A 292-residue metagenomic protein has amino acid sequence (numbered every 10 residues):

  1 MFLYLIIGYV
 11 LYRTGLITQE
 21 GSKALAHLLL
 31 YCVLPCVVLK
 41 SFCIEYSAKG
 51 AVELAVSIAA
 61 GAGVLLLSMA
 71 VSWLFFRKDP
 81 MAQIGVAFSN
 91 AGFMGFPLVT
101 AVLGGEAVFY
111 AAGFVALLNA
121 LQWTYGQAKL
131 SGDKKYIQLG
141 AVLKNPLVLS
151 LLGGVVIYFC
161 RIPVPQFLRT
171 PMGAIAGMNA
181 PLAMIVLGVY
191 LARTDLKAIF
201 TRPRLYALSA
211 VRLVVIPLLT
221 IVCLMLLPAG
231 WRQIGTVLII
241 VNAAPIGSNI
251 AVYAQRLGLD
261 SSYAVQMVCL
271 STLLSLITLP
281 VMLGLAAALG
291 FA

Functional and structural regions predicted by a protein language model:
M1-A292: Alpha-helical transmembrane segments of multi-pass small-molecule/ion transporters
